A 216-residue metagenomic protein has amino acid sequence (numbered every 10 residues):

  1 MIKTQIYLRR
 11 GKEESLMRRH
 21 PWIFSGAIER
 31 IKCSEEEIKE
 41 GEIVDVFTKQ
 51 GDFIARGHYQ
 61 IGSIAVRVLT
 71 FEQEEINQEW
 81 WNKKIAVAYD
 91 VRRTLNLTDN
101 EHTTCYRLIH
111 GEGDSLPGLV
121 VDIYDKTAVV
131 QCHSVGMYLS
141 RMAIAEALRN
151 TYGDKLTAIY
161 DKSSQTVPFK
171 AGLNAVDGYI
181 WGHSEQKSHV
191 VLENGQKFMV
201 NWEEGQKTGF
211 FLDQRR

Functional and structural regions predicted by a protein language model:
M1-D125: Non-catalytic accessory regions of SAM-dependent methyltransferases
G41, L212-R216: Conserved alpha-helix/loop element of class I SAM-dependent methyltransferases that forms part of the SAM/SAH-binding
V44, T127-V129, T157-I159: Structural motif
V46, A55, A128-Q131, K197-V200: Short hydrophobic-aromatic micro-motifs
V66-V68, V130, D161: Short hydrophobic/aromatic-rich beta-strand segments that constitute the beta-sheet cores of beta-sandwich/beta-barrel
N77-K84, G136, S140-I144: Short amphipathic alpha-helical segments
I109-L116, V120-D122, Y138-F211: Non-catalytic substrate-recognition/targeting regions of SAM-dependent transferases
D125-M137: A short interface-forming secondary-structure element
